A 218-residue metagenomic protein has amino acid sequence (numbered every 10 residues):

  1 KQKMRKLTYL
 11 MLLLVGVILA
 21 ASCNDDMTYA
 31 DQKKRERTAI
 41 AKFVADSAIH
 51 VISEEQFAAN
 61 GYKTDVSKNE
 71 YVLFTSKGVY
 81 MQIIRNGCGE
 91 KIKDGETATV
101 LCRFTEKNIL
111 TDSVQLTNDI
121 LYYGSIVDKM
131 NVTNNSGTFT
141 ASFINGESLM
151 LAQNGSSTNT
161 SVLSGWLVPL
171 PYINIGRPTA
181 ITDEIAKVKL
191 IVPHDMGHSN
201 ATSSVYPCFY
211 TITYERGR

Functional and structural regions predicted by a protein language model:
K1-C23: Sec-dependent bacterial lipoprotein signal peptides
C23-R218: Cross-family detector of peptidyl-prolyl cis-trans isomerase
